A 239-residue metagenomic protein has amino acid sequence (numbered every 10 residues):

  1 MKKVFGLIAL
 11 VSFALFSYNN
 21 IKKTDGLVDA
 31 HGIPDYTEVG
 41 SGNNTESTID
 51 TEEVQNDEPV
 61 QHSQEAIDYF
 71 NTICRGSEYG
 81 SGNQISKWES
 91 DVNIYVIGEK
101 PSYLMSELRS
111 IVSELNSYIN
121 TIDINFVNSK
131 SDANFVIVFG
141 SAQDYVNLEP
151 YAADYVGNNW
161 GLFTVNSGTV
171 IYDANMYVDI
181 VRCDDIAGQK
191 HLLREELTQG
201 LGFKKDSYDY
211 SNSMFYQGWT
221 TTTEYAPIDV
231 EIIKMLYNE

Functional and structural regions predicted by a protein language model:
M1-D29: Bacterial Sec-dependent N-terminal signal peptides
G6, R75-Y79, N238: Generic surface-pattern signal
I21-V96, K100-S102, W160-G168: Disordered inhibitory propeptide/activation segment of secreted metzincin zinc metalloprotease zymogens, centered on
T24-A30, P34-D35, S47-D50, A153-G188 (+1 more regions): Metalloprotease/metallohydrolase-associated module, dominated by Zn2+-dependent proteases
E65-Y69, N147, I228, I232: Exposed alpha-helical structural elements
S102-G200, K204-Y210: Metzincin-family zinc-dependent endopeptidase catalytic domain
